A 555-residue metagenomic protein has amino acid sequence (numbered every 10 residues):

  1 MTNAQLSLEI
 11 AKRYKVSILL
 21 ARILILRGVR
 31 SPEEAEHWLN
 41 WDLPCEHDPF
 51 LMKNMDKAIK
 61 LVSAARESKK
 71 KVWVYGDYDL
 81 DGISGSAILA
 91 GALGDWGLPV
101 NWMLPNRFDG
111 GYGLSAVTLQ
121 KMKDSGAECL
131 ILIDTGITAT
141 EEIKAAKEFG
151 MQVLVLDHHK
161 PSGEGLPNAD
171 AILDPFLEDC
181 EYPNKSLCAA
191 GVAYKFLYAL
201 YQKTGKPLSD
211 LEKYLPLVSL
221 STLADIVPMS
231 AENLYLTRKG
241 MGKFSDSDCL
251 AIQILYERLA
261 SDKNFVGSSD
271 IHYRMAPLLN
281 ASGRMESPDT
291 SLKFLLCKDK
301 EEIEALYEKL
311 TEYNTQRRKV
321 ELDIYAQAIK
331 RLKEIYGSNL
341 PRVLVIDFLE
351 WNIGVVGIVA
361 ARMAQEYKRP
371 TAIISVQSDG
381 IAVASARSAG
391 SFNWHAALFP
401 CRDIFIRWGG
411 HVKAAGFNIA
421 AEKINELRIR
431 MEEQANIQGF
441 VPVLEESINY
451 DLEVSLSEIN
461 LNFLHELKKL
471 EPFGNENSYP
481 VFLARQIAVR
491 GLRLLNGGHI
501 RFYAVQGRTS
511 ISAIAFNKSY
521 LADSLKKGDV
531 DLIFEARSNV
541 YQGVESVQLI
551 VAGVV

Functional and structural regions predicted by a protein language model:
L6-C129, E148-G150, N168, Q202-E426 (+3 more regions): Hydrophobic helix-and-loop "lid/oligomerization" segment in the mid-to-C-terminal part of catalytic domains
Q120-A190, Y194-K203, K213, S230: Active-site cavity-forming subdomains of large catalytic enzyme subunits
G380, G507-S510, V544: Short acidic/polar mixed-charge low-complexity motifs
R402-R407, E433-F440: A common structural junction motif
K423-R430, L521, K526-V555: OB-fold single-stranded nucleic acid-binding module
E445, L452-A513: Accessory interdomain/linker segments of ATP-dependent helicases and helicase-like nucleic-acid enzymes that mediate
V454-L456, E471, N517, A536-S538 (+1 more regions): Beta-strand elements of well-folded, non-transmembrane domains
R508-S524: Beta-strand/loop nucleic-acid-binding surfaces
